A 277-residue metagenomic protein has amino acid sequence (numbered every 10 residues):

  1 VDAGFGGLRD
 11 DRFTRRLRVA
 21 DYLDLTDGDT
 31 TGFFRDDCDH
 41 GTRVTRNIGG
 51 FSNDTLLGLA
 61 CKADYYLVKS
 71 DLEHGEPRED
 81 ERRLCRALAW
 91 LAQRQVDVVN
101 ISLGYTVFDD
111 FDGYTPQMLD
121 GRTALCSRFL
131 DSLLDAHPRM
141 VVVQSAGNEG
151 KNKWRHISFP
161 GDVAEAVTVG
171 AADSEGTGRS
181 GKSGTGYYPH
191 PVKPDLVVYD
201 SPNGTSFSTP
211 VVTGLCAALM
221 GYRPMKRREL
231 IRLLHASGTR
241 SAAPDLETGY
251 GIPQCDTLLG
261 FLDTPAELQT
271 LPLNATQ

Functional and structural regions predicted by a protein language model:
V1-L23, D29-D80, R94-D97, D110 (+6 more regions): Subtilisin-like serine protease catalytic core
G28-D36, Y199-F207: Short pre-catalytic strand/loop immediately N-terminal to key active-site residues, enriched for Gly-Thr
H40-V44, F207-V212: Catalytic-loop motifs flanking and including active-site residues across diverse enzymes
F51, S70-F159, S201-P210, E247: Substrate-binding/access-modulating region of protease and related hydrolase catalytic domains
N100, G221-Q277: C-terminal subdomain of the subtilisin-like protease fold in secreted/lumenal serine endopeptidases
V169: Alpha-helical segment proximal to the catalytic Tyr-Lys
A172: Carbohydrate-associated surface elements
S208-R223: Short, small-residue alpha-helix embedded
